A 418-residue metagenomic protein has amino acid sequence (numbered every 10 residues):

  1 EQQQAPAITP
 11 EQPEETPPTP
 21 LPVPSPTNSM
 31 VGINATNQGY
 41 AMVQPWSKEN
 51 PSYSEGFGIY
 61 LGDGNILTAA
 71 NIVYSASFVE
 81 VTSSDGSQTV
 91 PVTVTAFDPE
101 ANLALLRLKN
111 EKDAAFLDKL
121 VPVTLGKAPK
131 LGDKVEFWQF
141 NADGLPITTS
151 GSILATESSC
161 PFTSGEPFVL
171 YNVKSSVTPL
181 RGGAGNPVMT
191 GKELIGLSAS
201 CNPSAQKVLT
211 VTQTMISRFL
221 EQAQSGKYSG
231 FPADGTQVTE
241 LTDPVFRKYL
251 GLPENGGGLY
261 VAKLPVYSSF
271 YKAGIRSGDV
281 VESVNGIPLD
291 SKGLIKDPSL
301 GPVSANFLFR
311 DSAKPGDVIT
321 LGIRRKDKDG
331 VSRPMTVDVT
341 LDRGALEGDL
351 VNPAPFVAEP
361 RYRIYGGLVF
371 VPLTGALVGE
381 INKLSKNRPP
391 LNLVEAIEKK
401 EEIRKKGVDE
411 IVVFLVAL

Functional and structural regions predicted by a protein language model:
E14-L21, Y40-D63, A69, Q88-P91 (+3 more regions): A conserved glycine-rich beta-strand in the N-terminal activation segment of trypsin-fold
S29-A35, Y40-S47, K109-V123, I147-T210 (+3 more regions): Active-site region of chymotrypsin-like
V31-I33, G58, G64, T68 (+22 more regions): Terminal peptide-recognition signature
T36-V79, G191-C201, S283-I287: Catalytic histidine site
G39, G62-I147, T178, P203-A205 (+1 more regions): Conserved active-site neighborhood of the chymotrypsin/trypsin-like protease fold
E49, V177-P187, T239-S283, I287-D290 (+1 more regions): PDZ/PDZ-like domain segments forming the peptide/carboxylate-binding groove, activating on the N-terminal beta-strands
I72-S75, K272, S283-G322: PDZ domains, with a preference for the canonical peptide-binding region formed by the helix
D113-L117, V121-L125, L131, K292-G293 (+3 more regions): C-terminal, low-ordered peptide segments at domain boundaries
